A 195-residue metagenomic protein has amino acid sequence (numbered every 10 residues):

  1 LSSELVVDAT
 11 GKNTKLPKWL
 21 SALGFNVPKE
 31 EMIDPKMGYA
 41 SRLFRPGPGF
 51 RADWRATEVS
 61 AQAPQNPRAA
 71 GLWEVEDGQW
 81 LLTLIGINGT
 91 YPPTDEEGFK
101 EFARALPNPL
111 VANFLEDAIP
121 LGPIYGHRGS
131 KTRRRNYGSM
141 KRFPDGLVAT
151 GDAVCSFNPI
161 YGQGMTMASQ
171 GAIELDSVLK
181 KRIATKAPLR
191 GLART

Functional and structural regions predicted by a protein language model:
L1-L110: Predominantly flavin-linked oxidoreductase catalytic cores and closely associated redox partners
T90-T195: FAD/FMN-dependent oxidoreductases across multiple families
